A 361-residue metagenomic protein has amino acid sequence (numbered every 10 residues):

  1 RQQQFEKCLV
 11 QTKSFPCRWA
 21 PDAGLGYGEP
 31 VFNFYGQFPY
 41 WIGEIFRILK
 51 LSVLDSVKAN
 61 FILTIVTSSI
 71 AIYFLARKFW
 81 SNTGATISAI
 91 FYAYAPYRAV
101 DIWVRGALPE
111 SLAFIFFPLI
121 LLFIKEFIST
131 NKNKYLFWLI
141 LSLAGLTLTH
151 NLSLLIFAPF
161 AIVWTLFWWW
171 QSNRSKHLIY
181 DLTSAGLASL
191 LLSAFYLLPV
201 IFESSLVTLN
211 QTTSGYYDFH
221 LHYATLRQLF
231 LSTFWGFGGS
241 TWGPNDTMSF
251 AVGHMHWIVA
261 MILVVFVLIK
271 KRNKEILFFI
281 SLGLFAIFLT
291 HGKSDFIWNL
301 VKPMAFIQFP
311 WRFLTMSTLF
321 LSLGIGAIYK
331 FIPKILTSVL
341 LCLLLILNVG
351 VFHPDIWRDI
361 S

Functional and structural regions predicted by a protein language model:
R1-I360: Membrane-embedded transmembrane-helix bundle of lipid-linked glycan/lipid transferases
